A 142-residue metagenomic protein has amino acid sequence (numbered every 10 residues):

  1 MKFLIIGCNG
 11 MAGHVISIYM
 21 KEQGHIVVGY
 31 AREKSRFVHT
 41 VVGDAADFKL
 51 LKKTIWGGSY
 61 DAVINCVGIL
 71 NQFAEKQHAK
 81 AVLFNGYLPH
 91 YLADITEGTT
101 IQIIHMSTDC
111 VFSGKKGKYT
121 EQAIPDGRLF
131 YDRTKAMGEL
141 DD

Functional and structural regions predicted by a protein language model:
K2-Q23: N-terminal Rossmann NAD(P)H-binding glycine-rich loop of SDR-like oxidoreductase domains
I6, Y30, C66-V67, I103-D109 (+1 more regions): SDR active-site strand-loop-helix element
R32-K49: Rossmann-fold cofactor-recognition segment
T40, A81-F84, G127, Y131: A hydrophobic alpha-helix adjacent to the NAD(P)-binding/active-site core of NAD(P)-dependent oxidoreductases, strongly
A45-F84: NAD(P)H-binding glycine-rich loop region in Rossmannoid oxidoreductase-like domains and their noncatalytic homologs
I69-Q72, K76-A79, D109-L129: Active-site "gating" loop of Rossmann-like NAD(P)-dependent oxidoreductase/epimerase domains
K76-I104: NAD(P)-cofactor binding segment of oxidoreductase domains
D126-D142: Active-site Tyr-X1-5-Lys
